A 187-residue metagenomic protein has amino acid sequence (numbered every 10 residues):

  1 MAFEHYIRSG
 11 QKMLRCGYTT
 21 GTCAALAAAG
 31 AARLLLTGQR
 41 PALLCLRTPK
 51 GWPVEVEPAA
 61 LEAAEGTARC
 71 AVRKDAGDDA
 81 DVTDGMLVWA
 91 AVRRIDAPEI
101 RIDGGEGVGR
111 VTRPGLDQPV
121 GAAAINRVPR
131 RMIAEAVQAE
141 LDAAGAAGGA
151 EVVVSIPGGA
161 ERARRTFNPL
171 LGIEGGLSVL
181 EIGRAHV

Functional and structural regions predicted by a protein language model:
M1-G172: Generic N-terminal targeting/processing segments that precede catalytic cores or assembly contacts
S178: Conserved beta-strand segments that form the floor/walls of ligand-binding pockets within enzyme and binding domains
A185-V187: Conserved small/polar residues in nucleotide/adenosyl-binding loops
